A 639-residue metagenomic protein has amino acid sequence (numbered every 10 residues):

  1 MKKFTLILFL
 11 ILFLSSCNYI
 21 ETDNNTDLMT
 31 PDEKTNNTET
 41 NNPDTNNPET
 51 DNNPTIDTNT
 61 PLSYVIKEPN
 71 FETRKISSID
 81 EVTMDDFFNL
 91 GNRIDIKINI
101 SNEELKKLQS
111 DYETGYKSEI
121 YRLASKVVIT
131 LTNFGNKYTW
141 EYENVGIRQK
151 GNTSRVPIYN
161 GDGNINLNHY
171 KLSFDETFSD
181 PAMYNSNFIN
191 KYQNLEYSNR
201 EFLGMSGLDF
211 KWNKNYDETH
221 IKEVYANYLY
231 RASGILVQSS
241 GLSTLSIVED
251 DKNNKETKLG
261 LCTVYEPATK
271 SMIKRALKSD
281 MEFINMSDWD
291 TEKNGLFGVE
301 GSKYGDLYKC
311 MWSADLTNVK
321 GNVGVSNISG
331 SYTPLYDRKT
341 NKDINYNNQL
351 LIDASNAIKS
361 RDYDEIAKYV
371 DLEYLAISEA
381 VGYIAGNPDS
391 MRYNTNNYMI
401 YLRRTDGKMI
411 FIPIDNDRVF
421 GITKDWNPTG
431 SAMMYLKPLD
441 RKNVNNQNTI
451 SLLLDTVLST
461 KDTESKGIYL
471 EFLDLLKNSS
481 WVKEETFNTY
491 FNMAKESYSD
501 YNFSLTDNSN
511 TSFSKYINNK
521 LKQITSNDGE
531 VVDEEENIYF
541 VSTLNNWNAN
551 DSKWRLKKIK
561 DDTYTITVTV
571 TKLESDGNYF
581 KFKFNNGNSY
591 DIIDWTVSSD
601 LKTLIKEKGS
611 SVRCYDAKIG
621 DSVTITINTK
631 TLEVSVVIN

Functional and structural regions predicted by a protein language model:
M1-F4: Positively charged n-region of N-terminal signal peptides that target proteins for export
I7-S15: Bacterial N-terminal signal peptides
L14-K67: Bacterial Sec-dependent N-terminal signal peptides
T60-T219, Y225: Conserved NTP-binding catalytic cores of kinases and kinase-like/nucleotidyltransferase enzymes across multiple kinase
E72-I76, D85-D86, R93, E104-K106 (+2 more regions): Middle-to-C-terminal accessory/interaction subdomains
Y142, S589-T631: Structured interaction patches on ligand/partner-binding surfaces of diverse proteins
F178-S179, K191-W212, A232-Q238, D250-A380 (+4 more regions): Internal "kinase-insert"/substrate-recognition segments embedded within catalytic cores of ATP-dependent enzymes
D533-S575, Y579, G587-G609: Aromatic-rich carbohydrate-binding modules that target alpha-glucans
